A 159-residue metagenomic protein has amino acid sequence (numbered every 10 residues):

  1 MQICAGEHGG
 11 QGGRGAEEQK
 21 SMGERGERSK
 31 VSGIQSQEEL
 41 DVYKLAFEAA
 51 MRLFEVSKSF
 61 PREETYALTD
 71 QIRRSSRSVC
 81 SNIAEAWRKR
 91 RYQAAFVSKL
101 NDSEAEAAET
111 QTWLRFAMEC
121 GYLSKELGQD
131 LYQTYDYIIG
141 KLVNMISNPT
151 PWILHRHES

Functional and structural regions predicted by a protein language model:
M1-S159: Amphipathic alpha-helical assembly/interaction segments
